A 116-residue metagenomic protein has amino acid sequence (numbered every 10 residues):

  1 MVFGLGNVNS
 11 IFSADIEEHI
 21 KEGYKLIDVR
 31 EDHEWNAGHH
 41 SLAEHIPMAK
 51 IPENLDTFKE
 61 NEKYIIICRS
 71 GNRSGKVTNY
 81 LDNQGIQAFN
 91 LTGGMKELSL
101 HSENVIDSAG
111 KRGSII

Functional and structural regions predicted by a protein language model:
V2-K25, D32-K63, N72-I116: Rhodanese-like catalytic fold shared by cysteine-dependent sulfurtransferases and DSP/PTP-type phosphatases
I67: Short, surface-exposed ligand- or partner-binding patches at beta-edge/loop junctions that are enriched in aromatics
